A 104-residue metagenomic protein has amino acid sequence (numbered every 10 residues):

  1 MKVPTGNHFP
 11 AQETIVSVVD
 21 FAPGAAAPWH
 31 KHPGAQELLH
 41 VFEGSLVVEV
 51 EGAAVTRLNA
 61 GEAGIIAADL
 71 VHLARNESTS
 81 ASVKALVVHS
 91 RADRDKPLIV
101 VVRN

Functional and structural regions predicted by a protein language model:
T5-N7, Q12-I15, L73-N104: Double-stranded beta-helix
H8-Q12, A25-L38: A short beta-loop-beta micro-motif enriched in histidine and acidic residues
V16-D20, L38, A63-I65, V87: Conserved hydrophobic/aromatic beta-strand scaffold that supports enzyme active sites
V19, P23-A25, S45, V50 (+1 more regions): Sec/Tat-exported extracytoplasmic proteins
F21-P23, G52-D69: Short acidic-glycine-tyrosine-enriched beta hairpin
W29, V48-E49, H72-T79: Short beta-strand His + acidic residue motifs that chelate non-heme Fe in jelly-roll/DSBH and cupin folds
H32-G52, A60-E62: Glycine- and acidic-residue-biased ligand/ion/polar-headgroup-sensing regions
